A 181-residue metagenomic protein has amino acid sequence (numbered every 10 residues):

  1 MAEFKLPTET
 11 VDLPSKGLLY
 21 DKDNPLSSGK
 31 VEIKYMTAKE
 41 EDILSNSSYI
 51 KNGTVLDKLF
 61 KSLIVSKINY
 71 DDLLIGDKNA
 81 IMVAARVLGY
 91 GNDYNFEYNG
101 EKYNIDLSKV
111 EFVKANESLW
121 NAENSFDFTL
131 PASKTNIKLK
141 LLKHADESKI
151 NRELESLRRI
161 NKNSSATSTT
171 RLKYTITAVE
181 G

Functional and structural regions predicted by a protein language model:
M1-G181: Long C-terminal interaction/binding lobes of large macromolecular proteins
